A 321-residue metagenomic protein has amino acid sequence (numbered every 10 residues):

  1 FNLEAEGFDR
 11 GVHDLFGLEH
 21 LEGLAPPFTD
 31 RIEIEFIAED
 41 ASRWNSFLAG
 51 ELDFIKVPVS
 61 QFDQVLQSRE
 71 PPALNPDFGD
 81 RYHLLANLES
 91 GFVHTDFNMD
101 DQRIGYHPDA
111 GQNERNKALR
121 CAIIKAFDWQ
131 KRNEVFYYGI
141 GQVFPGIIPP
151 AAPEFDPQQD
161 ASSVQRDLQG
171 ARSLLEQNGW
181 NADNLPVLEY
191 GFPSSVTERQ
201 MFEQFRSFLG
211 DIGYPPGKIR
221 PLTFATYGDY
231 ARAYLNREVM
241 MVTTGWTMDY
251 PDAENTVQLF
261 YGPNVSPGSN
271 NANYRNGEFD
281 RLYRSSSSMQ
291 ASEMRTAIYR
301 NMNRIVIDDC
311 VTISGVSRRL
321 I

Functional and structural regions predicted by a protein language model:
F1, Q142-N178, F192-Q200: Structural transition elements
F1-E33, A38-S42, L168-Q169, S173: Gly/Pro-rich hinge or "lid" segments in bacterial periplasmic/extracellular proteins
A25-D30, K117, L168, R172-E189: Immediate post-signal peptide segment of exported/extracytoplasmic ligand-binding proteins
T29-E35, L185-S194, I219-L222: Short, well-ordered beta-strand elements
R31-F36, E51, Q102-N113, L119-A122 (+4 more regions): Second-shell loop/turn segments in exported
E35-D101, Q130, E134-F136, V143: Extracellular/periplasmic solute-recognition and catalytic clefts
A41-L52, Q67-R69, E203-I212, G228-V239: Short helices/loops that flank or line small-molecule/ion binding pockets
G79-R81, L88, K117-C121, K125 (+6 more regions): Extracytoplasmic/peripheral linker and loop segments enriched in polar/acidic and small residues with frequent Thr/Pro
